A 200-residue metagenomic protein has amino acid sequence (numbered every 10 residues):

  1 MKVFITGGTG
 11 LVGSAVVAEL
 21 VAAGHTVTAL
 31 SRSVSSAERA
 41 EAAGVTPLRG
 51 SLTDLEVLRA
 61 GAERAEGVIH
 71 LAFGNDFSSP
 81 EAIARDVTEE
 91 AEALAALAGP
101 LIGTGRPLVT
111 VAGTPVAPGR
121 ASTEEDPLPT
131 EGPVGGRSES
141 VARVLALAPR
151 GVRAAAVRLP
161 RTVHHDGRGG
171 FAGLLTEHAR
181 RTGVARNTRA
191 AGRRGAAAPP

Functional and structural regions predicted by a protein language model:
V3-H25: N-terminal Rossmann NAD(P)H-binding glycine-rich loop of SDR-like oxidoreductase domains
T6, E66-L71, T110-V111: Rossmann-fold scaffold of SDR-type NAD(P)-dependent oxidoreductases
T26, G74, P80-E81, V87-V134 (+1 more regions): Conserved Rossmann-fold NAD(P)-dependent oxidoreductase catalytic core, especially the SDR/UDP-sugar
S31-E92: NAD(P)H-binding glycine-rich loop region in Rossmannoid oxidoreductase-like domains and their noncatalytic homologs
N75, G113-A117, P160-V163, T182: Active-site segment of SDR-like NAD(P)-dependent oxidoreductases
S138, H164-L174: Glycine/proline-rich active-site loop of Rossmann-fold NAD(P)-dependent oxidoreductases
R143-D166: Conserved beta-loop-beta element that borders a ligand/cofactor-binding pocket
E177-A198: A conserved pocket-lining segment of Rossmann-fold NAD(P)-dependent short-chain dehydrogenase/reductase
